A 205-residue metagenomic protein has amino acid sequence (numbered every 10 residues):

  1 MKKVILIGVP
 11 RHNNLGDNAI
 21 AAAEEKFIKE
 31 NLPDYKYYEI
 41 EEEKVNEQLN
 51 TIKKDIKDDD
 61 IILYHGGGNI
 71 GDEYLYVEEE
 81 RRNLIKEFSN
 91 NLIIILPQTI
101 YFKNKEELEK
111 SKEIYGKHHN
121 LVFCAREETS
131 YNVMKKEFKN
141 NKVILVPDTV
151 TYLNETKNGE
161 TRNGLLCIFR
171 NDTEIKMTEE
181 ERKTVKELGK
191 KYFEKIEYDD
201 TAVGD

Functional and structural regions predicted by a protein language model:
M1-D205: Active-site anion-handling motifs in enzyme catalytic cores
